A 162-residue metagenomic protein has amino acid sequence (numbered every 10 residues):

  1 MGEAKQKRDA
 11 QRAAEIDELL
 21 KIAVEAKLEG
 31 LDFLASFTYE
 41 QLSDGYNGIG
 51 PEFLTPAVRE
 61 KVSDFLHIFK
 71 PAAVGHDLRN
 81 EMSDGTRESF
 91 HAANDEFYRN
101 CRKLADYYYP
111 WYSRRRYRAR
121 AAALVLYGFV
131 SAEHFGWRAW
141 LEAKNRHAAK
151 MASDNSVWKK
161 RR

Functional and structural regions predicted by a protein language model:
M1-R162: Extended terminal accessory/targeting regions
